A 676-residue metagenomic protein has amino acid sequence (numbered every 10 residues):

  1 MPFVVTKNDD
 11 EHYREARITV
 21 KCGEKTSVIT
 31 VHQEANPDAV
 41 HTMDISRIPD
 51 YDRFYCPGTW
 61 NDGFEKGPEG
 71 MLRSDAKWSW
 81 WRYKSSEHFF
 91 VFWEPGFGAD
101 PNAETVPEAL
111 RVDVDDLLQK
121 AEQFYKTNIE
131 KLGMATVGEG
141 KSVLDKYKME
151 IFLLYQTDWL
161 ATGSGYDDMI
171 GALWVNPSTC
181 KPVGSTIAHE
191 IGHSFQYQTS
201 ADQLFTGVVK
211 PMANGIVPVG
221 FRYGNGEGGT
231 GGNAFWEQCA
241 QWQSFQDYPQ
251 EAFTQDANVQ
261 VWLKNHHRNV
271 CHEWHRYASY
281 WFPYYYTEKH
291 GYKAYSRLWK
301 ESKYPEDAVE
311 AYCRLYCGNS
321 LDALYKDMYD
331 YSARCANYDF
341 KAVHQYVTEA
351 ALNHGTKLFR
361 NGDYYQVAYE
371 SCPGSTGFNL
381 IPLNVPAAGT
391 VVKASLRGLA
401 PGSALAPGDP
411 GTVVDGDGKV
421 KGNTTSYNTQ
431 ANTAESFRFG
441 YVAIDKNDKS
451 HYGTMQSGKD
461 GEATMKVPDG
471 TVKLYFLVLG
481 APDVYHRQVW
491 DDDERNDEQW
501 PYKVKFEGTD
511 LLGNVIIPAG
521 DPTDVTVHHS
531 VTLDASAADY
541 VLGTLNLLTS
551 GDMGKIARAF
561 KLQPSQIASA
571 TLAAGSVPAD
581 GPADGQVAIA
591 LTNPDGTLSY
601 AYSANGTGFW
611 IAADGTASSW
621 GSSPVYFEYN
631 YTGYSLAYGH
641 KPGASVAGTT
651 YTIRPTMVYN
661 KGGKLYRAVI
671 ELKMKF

Functional and structural regions predicted by a protein language model:
M1-A39, V587-A588, L598-Y600, G606-I611: Extracellular lectin-like interaction modules
M1-V4, P522-D524, S530-S635: Surface-exposed binding patches on compact interaction domains or structured appendages
P2-R17, Y629-G648: Extracellular/luminal low-complexity segments enriched in Ser/Thr/Pro
H12-G23, A647-K661: A short beta-strand micro-motif common to beta-rich folds, especially ectodomain repeats
H41-I170, P177-I191, F195-G207, S436-R438 (+1 more regions): Zn2+-dependent metallopeptidase catalytic core
A172-A252: Zinc-dependent metallopeptidase catalytic helix centered on the HExxH motif and its immediate flanking segment
Q260-R334: Active-site-proximal alpha-helical
E306-T532: Beta/coil-rich, acidic/histidine-enriched accessory regions frequently appended to metallopeptidases
